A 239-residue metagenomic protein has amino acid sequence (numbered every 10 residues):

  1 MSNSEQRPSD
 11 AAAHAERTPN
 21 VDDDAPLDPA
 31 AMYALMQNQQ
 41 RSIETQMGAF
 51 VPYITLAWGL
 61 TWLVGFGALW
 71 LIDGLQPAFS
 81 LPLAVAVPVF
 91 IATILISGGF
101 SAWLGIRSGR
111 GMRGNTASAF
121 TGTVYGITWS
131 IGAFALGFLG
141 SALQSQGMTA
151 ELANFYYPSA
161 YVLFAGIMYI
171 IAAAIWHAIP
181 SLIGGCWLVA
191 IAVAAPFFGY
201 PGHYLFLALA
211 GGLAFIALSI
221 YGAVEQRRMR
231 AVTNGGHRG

Functional and structural regions predicted by a protein language model:
M1-F50: N-terminal juxtamembrane cytosolic/stromal segments of multi-pass membrane proteins
P26-Q40, V64-A78, G98-S108, E151-V162 (+1 more regions): Hydrophobic alpha-helical transmembrane segments
S42, G99-A117, I167-A174, S219-A223: C-terminal ends of transmembrane helices
G48-G137: Selected alpha-helical membrane-embedding segments in polytopic membrane proteins
V51-T61, A86-T93, Y125, P158-Y161 (+4 more regions): Hydrophobic alpha-helical transmembrane segments of polytopic
G65-W70, S130-A142, M168-I170, W187-Y200: Hydrophobic alpha-helical transmembrane segments and adjacent interfacial helices in integral membrane proteins
T128-S181: Membrane-proximal helix-loop-helix units in multi-pass membrane proteins
A165-G239: Terminal transmembrane helical module of multi-pass membrane proteins
